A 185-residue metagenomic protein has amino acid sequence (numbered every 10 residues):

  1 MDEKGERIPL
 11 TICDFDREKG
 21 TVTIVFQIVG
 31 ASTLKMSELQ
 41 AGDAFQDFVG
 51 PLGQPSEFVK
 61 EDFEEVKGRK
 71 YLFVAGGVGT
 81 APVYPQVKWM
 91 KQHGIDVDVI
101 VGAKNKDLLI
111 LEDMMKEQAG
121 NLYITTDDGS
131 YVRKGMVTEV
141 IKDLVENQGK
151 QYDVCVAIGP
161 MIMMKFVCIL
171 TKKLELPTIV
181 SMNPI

Functional and structural regions predicted by a protein language model:
M1-D43: Ferredoxin-reductase
A31-P184: FNR/FR-type flavoprotein reductase catalytic core
